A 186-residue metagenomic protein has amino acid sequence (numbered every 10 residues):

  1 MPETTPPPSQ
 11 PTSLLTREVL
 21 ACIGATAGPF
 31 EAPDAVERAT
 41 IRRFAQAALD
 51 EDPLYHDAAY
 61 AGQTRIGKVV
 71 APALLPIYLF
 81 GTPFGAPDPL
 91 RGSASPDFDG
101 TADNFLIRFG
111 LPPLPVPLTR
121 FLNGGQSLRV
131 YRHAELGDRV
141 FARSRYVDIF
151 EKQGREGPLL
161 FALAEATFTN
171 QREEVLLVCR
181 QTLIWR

Functional and structural regions predicted by a protein language model:
P2-G125: Hot-dog-fold acyl-thioester-processing enzymes
P2-P29, L122-R186: HotDog/MaoC-like acyl-thioester-processing domains
